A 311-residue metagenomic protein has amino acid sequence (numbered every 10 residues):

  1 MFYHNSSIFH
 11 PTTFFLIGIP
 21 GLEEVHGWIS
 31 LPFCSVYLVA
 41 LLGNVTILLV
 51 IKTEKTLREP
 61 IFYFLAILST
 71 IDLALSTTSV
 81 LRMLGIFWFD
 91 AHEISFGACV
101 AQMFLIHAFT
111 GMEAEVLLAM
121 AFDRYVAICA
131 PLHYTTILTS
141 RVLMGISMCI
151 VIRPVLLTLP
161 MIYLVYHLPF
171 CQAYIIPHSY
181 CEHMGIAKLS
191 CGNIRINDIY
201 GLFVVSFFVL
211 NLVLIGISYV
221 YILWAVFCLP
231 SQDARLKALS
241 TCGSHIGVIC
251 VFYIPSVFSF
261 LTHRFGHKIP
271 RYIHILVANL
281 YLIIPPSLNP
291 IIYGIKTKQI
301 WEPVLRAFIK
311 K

Functional and structural regions predicted by a protein language model:
M1-K311: Transmembrane helical core of 7TM receptor-like proteins
